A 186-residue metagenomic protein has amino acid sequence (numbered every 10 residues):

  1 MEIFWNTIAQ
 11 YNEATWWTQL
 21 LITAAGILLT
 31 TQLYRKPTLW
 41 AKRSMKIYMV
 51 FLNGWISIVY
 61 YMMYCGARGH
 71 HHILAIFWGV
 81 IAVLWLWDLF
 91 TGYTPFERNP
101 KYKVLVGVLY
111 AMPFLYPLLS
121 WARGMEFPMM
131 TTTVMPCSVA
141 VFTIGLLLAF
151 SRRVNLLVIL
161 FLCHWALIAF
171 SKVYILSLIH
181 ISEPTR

Functional and structural regions predicted by a protein language model:
M1-G66: N-terminal topogenic module of multi-pass integral membrane proteins
T7-W17, Y60-L74, S120-V134, K172-I179: Membrane-helix interface and helix-disruption motif detector
A25-L29, V139-L146, L162-F170: Hydrophobic, membrane-inserted alpha-helices
W40-V50, N99-V106, S151-L162: Membrane-interfacial loop-to-transmembrane alpha-helix junctions, especially the N-terminal start
F51-V59, L109-S120, L162-Y174: Aromatic-anchored segments of alpha-helical transmembrane domains
M63-G66, L148-L160, L167-I179: Membrane-helix boundary connector in multi-pass membrane proteins
H70-I144: Membrane-proximal helix-loop-helix units in multi-pass membrane proteins
I179-T185: Residue-level detector of conserved catalytic or cofactor/ligand-binding positions in enzyme active sites
